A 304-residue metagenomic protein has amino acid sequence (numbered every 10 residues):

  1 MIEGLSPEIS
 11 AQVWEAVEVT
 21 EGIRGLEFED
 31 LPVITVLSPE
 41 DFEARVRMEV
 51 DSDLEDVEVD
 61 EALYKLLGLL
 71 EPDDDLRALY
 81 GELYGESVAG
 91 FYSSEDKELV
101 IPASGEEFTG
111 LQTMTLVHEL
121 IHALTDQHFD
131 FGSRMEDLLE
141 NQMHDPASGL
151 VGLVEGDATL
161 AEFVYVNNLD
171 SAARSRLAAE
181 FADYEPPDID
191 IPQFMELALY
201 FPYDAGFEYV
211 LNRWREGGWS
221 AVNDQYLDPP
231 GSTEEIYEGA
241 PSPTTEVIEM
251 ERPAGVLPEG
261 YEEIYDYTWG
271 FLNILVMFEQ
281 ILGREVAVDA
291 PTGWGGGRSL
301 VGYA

Functional and structural regions predicted by a protein language model:
M1-Q12, E18, M250: N-terminal low-complexity, Pro/Thr/Ser-rich intrinsically disordered segments that act as propeptides or flexible
A11-T109: Auxiliary, metal-adjacent structural segments of Zn-dependent hydrolase domains
V19, D190-A304: Pan-zinc metallopeptidase signature
T20, M114-F131, E155-T159, V210: Active-site recognition of the HExxH zinc-binding catalytic motif
E29-V50, D137-D145, A178-P187, P229-G231: Acidic helix-start/capping segments at beta-turn-to-alpha-helix junctions
L99-V117, D145-L150: Short pre-active-site segment immediately N-terminal to the catalytic Zn-binding motif
D126-A178: Post-HExxH zinc-binding segment in Zn-dependent metallohydrolases
L160-E185, W214-D228: Short helix/loop segments within enzyme catalytic domains that coordinate or immediately flank catalytic cofactors
